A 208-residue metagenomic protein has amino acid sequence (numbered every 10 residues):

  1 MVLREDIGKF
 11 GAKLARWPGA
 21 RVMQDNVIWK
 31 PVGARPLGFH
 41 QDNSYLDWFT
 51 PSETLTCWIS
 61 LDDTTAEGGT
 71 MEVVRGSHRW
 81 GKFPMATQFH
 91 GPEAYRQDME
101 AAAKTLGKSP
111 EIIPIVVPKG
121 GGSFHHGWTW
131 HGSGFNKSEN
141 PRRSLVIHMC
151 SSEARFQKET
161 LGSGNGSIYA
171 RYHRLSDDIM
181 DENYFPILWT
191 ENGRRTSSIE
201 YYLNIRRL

Functional and structural regions predicted by a protein language model:
M1-D25, W48-S52, L61: Signature of the catalytic double-stranded beta-helix
R4-G8, V32-L46: Short acidic (Asp/Glu) patches
W17-P18, V32, W48-P51, I59-T70 (+1 more regions): Active-site region of the double-stranded beta-helix
V27-K30, A34, S44, T64-A66 (+3 more regions): Short, solvent-exposed loop/turn segments at secondary-structure junctions
H40, W48-A66, V116-K119, F124 (+1 more regions): Short, conserved beta-strand element in jelly-roll/cupin
Q41-D42, Q97-S109, E139-P141, T160-A170: Short, surface-exposed loop/helix-turn segments at secondary-structure junctions that function as lids/hinges flanking
T64-W130, G134: Double-stranded beta-helix
G122-F124, W128-L208: Non-heme Fe(II)/2-oxoglutarate
